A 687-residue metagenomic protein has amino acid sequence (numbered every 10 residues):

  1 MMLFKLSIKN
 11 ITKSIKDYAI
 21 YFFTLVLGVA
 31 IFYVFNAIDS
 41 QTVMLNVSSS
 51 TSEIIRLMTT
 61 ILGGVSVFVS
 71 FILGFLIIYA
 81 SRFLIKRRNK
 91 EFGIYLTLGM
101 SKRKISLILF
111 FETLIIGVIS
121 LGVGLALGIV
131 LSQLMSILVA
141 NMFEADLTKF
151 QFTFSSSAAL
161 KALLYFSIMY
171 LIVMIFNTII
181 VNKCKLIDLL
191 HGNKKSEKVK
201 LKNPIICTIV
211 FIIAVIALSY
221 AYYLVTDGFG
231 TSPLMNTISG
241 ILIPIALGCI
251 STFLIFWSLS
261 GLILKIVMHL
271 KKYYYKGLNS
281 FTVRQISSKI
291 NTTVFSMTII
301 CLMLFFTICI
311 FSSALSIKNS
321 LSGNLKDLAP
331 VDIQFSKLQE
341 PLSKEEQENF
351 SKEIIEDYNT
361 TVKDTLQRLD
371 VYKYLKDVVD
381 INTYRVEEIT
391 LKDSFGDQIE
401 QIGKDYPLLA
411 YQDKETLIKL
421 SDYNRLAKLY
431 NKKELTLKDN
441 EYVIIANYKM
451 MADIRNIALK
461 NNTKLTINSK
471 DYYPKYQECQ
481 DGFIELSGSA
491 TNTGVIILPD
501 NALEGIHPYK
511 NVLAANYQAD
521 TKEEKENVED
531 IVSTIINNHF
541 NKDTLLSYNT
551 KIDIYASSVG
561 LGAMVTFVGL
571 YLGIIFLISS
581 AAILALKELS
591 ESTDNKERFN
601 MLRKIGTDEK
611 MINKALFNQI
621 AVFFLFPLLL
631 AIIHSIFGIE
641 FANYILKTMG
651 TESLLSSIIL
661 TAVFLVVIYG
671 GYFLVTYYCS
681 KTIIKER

Functional and structural regions predicted by a protein language model:
M1-K5, C184-V199, T593-D594, T682-R687: Short cytosolic juxtamembrane segments of multi-pass membrane proteins
M1-V29, E197-I213, W257-L304, D594: N-terminal Sec/SRP start-transfer signal
I15-Y21, L109-L127, L163, S167 (+3 more regions): Selective transmembrane-helix segments that form parts of the transport pathway or gating/packing helices in multipass
K16-F23, V34-F68, L84-K86, I108 (+5 more regions): Peri-transmembrane interface segments
A30-G63, L138, L224, S258-L259 (+3 more regions): Alpha-helical transmembrane segments
A30-M44, Y79-F83, I116-A145, A158-K183 (+5 more regions): Small-residue-rich transmembrane alpha-helices
L325-A563: Nucleotide-cofactor and metal-assisted catalytic machinery
